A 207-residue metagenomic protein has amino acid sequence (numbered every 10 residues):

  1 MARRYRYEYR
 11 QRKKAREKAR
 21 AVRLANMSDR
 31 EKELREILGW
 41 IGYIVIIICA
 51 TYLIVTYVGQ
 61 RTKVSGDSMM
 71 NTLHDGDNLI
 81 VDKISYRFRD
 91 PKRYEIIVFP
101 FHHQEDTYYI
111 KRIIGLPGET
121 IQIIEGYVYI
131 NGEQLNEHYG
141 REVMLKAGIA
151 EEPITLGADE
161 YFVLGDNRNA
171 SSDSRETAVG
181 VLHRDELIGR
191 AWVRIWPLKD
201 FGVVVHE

Functional and structural regions predicted by a protein language model:
M1-Y108, L182-E186, R190-E207: Protein maturation boundaries and topogenic segments
D77, K92-I96, E119, E160 (+1 more regions): Structural motif
I84, H102, G126, D166-N167: Short, surface-exposed secondary-structure boundary micro-motifs
Y108-E133: Mid-length scaffold segments of soluble, non-membrane domains
I130-G148: PP2C/PPM family metal-dependent serine/threonine protein phosphatase catalytic domain, recognizing the conserved
M144-D159: Acidic loop->beta-strand submotif enriched in PP2C/PPM serine/threonine phosphatases
